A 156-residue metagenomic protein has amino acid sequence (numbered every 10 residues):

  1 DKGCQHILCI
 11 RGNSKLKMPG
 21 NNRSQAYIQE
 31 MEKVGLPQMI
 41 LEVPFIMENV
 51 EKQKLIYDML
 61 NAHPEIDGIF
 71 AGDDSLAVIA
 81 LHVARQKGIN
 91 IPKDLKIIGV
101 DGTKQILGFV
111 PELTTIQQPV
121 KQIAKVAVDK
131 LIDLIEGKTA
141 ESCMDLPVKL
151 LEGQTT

Functional and structural regions predicted by a protein language model:
D1-T156: Bacterial carbohydrate/catabolite-sensing allosteric modules
